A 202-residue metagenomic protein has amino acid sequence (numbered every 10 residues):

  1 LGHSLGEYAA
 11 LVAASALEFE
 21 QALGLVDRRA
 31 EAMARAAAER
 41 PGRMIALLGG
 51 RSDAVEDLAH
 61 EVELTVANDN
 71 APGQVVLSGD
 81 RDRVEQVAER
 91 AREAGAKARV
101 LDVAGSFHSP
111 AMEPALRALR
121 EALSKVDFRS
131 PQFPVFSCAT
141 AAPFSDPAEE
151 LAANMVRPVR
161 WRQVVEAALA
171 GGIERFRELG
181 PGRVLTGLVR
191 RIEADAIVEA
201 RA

Functional and structural regions predicted by a protein language model:
L1-A10, E18: Gly/Ala-rich beta-loop-alpha elbow adjacent to hydrolase catalytic centers
L1-G2, V76, E174-L179: Short glycine-rich phosphate-binding loop at a beta-alpha junction
S4, Y8, V75, R81 (+2 more regions): Gly/Ser/Thr-rich beta-alpha loop segments that engage phosphate groups in nucleotides
A13-P158: Alpha/beta catalytic cores of group-transfer enzymes, especially the acyltransferase/condensing modules of polyketide
E121-A202: Acyltransferase/transacylase module recognition
